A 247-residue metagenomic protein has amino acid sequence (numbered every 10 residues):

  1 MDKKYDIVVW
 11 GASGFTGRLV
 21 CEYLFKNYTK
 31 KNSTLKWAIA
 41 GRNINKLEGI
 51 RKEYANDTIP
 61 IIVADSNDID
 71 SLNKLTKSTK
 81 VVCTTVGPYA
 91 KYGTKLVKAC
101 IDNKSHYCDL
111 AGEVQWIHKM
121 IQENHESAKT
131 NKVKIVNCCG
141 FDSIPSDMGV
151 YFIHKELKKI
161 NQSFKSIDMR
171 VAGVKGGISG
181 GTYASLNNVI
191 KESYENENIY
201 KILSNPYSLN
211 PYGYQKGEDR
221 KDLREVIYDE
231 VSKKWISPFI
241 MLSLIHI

Functional and structural regions predicted by a protein language model:
I7-K26: N-terminal Rossmann NAD(P)H-binding glycine-rich loop of SDR-like oxidoreductase domains
K30-K46: Conserved glycine-rich Rossmann-like NAD(P)H-binding loop of the short-chain dehydrogenase/reductase
V63-S78, P88: Conserved Rossmann-fold cofactor-binding substructure of NAD(P)-dependent oxidoreductases
T79-T84, Y107-C108: N-terminal Rossmann-like NAD(P) cofactor-binding module of classical short-chain dehydrogenase/reductase
P88, A99-I117: ADP-ribose/adenylate-binding Rossmann-like module
G112-V133: Rossmann-fold NAD(P)-binding glycine/threonine-rich loop
N137-D142, S146-M241: Conserved anion/nucleotide-ligand pocket segment
I245-I247: Conserved small/polar residues in nucleotide/adenosyl-binding loops
